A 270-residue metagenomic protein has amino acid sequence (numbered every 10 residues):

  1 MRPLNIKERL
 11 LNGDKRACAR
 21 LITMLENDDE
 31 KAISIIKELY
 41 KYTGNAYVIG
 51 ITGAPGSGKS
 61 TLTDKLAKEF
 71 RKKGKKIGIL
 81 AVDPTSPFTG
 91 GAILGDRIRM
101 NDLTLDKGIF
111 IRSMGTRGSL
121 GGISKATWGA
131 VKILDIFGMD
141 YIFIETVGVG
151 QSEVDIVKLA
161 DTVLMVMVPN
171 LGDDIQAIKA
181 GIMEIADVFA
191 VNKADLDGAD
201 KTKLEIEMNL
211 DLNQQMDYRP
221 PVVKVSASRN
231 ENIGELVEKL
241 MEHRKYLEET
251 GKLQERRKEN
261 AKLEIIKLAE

Functional and structural regions predicted by a protein language model:
R2-I49, S57, L66-S152, T162-V166 (+1 more regions): Nucleotide-state-sensitive switch-loop elements of NTP-binding domains
L11, L25, D29, G56 (+5 more regions): Conserved phosphate/pyrophosphate-binding and hydrolysis machinery centered on Walker-type P-loop NTPases, extending
G53: The Walker A (P-loop) glycine that initiates the GxxxxGKT/S ATP-binding motif of P-loop NTPases
L62: Hydrophobic positions on the alpha1 helix immediately C-terminal to the Walker A/P-loop
K75, K107-I109, L159-T162, E184-D187 (+1 more regions): Short glycine-/polar-rich loops that comprise or flank the Walker A/P-loop and associated switch/sensor motifs
P87-G91, G121-G122, D174, D197-K201 (+2 more regions): Switch/connector loops and helix/strand junctions flanking conserved nucleotide-binding motifs in nucleotide-processing
D174-I233: Conserved phosphate-handling catalytic cores of large alpha/beta enzymes
K224, E235-E270: Long, well-ordered amphipathic alpha-helical subdomains in the mid-to-C-terminal portions of large enzyme subunits
